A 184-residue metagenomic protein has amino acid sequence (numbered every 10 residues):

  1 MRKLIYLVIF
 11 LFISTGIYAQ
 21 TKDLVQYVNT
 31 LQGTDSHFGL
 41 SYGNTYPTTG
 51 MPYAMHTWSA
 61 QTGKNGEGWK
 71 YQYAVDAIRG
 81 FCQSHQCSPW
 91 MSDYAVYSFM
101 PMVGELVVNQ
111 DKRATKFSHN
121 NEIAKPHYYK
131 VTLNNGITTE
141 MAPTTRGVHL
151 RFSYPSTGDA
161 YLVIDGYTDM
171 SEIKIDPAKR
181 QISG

Functional and structural regions predicted by a protein language model:
L4-I13: Sec-dependent N-terminal signal peptides
T15-A19: Sec/Tat signal peptide C-region and signal peptidase I cleavage site
Q20-G184: Accessory carbohydrate-recognition regions in carbohydrate-active enzymes
